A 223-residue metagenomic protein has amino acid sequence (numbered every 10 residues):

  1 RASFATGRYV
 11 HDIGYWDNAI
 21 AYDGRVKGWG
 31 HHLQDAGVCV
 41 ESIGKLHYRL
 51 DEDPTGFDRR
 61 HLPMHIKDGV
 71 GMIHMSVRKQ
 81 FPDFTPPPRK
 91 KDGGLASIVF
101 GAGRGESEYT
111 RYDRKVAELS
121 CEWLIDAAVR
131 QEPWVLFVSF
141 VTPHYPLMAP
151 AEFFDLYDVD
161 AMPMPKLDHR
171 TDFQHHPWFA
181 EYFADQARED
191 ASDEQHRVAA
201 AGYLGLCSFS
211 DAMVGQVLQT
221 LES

Functional and structural regions predicted by a protein language model:
R1-S223: Formylglycine-dependent sulfatase
